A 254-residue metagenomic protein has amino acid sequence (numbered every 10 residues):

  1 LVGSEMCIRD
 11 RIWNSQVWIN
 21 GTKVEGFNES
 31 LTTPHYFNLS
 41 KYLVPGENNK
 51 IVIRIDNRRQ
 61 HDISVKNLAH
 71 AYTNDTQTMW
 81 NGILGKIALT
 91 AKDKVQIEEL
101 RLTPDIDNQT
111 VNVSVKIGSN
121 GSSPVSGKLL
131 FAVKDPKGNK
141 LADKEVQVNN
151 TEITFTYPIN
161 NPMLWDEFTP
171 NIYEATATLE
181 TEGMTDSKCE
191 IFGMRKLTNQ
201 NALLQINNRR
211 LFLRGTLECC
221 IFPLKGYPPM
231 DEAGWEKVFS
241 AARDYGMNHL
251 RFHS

Functional and structural regions predicted by a protein language model:
S4-E5, R9-Q96, N120, H249-H253: Accessory beta-strand-rich segments of carbohydrate-active enzymes
S4-E5, W13-W18, E25-E29, D62 (+4 more regions): Active-site-adjacent substrate/metal-binding segments within catalytic domains of carbohydrate-active enzymes
V17-G21, L129-D135, L179: Conserved aromatic beta-strand anchor motif in extracellular beta-sandwich/beta-rich domains
T33-F37, T151-Y157: Short strand-edge motifs at loop-to-beta-strand transitions and within beta-strands of extracellular beta-rich domains
L43-N48, H61-I63, I159-I172: Short glycine/proline/serine/threonine-rich loop/turn segments at secondary-structure transition edges
I87, Y173, N208: Conserved, mostly hydrophobic/aromatic
A91-S122: Surface beta-strand/loop "capping" patches
T110-Q147, I153-F155: Beta-strand-rich binding/interaction modules
